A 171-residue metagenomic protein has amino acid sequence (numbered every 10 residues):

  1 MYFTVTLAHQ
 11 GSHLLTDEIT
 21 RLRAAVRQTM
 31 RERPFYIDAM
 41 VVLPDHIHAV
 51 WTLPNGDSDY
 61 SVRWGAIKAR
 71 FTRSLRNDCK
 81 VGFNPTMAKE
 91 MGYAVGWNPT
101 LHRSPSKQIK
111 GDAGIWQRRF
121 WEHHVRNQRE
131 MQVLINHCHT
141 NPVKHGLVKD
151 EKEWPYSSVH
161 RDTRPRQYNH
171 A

Functional and structural regions predicted by a protein language model:
M1-A171: Short catalytic/metal-binding and nucleic-acid-binding patches
